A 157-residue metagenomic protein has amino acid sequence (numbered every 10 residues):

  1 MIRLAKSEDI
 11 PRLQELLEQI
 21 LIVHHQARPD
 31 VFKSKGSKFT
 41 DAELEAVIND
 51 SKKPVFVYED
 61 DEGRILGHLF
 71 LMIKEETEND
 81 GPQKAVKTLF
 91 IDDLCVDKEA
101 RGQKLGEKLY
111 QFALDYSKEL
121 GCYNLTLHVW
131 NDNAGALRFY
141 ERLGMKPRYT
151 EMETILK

Functional and structural regions predicted by a protein language model:
M1-L16, L21-H24: A short beta-loop-alpha structural element at the N-terminal edge of CoA-dependent acyl/N-acetyltransferase catalytic
I22-L44: Conserved GNAT-fold acetyl-CoA-binding loop/helix
A42-V57: A short helix-loop-beta-strand connector motif used in the catalytic cores of GNAT acetyltransferases and, in some
V57, R64-I73, F90, C95: Conserved beta-strand in the GNAT
K84-K98, H128, T150-E153: Conserved acetyl-CoA binding element of GNAT-fold acetyltransferases
E107, Q111, E119, N131-Y149: Conserved active-site alpha-helix within GNAT-family acetyltransferase domains
S117-H128: Conserved GNAT acetyl-CoA-binding A-motif
T126-A136, E153-K157: Conserved beta-strand-loop-alpha-helix junction that forms the acyl-donor binding cleft
